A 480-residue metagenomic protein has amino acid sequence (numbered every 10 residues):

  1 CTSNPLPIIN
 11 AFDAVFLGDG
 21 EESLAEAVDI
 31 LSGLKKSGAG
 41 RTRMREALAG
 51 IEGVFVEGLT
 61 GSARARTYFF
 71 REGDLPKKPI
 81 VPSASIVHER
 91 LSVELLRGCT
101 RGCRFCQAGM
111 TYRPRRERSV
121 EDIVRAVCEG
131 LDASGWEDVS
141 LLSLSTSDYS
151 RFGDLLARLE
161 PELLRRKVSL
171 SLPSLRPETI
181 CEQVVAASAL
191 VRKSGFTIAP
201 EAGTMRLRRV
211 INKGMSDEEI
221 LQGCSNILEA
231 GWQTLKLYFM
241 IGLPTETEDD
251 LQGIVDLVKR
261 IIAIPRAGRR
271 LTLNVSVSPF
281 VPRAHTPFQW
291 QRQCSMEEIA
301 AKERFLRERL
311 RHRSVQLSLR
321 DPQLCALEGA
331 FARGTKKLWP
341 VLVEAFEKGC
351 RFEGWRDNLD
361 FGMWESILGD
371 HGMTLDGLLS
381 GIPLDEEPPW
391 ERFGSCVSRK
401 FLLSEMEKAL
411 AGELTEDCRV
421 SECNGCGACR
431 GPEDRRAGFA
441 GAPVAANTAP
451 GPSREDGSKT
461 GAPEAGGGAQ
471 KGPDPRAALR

Functional and structural regions predicted by a protein language model:
C1-S62, P287-T335, V343-R356: Glycine-rich beta-alpha loop elements in corrinoid/cobalamin-binding modules across cobalamin-dependent enzymes
N4-I8, Y149-R151, I180-V184, M205-I211 (+5 more regions): Flexible glycine/acidic-rich beta-alpha junction loops that bind and position SAM and/or redox cofactors in anaerobic
N10-V15, L31-G33, M110, D154-E160 (+6 more regions): Short secondary-structure boundary/capping segments
I51-V93, C396-K408, F439-A442, S453: N-terminal [4Fe-4S]-dependent radical SAM core
I80-Q107, L131, L172, G195 (+1 more regions): N-terminal pre-triad scaffold of radical SAM enzymes
E94-R104, D148-S150, L414-R430: Cysteine-centered iron-sulfur cluster-binding motifs in ferredoxin-type domains/subunits of redox enzymes
E129-N274: Conserved SAM/AdoMet-binding glycine-rich loop
R311-R480: Radical SAM enzyme core and accessory elements
